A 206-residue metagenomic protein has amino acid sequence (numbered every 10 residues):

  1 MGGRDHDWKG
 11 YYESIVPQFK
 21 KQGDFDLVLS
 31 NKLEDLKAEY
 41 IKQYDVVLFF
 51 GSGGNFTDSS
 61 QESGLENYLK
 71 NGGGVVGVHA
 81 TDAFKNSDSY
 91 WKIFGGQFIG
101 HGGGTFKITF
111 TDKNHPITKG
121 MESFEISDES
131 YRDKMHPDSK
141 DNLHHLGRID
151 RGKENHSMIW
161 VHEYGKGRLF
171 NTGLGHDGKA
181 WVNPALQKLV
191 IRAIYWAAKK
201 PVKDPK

Functional and structural regions predicted by a protein language model:
M1-Y44, V202: Aromatic-Pro/Gly-enriched surface loop or interdomain linker that acts as a lid/target-recognition segment
G3-H6, L33-D35, S52-F56, V75 (+5 more regions): Solvent-exposed loop/turn segments at secondary-structure junctions within structured extracellular/periplasmic domains
Y11-I15, Y40, Q61-L65, N86 (+3 more regions): Stable alpha-helical elements in mature extracytoplasmic
Y12, G77-K153, K206: An acidic, glycine-rich "communication" segment
K21, E154-N155, E163-K206: Extracellular ligand-binding/catalytic regions of CAZymes and related secreted enzymes and adhesion modules
L29, G77-V78, N171: Hydrophobic residues in well-ordered beta-strands that form the structural core
S30-L36, Q61-S63, K153-I159: Alpha-helical scaffolding within the catalytic cores of extracellular/periplasmic polymer-degrading hydrolases
I41-K85, K166: Short alpha-beta junction capping motif
